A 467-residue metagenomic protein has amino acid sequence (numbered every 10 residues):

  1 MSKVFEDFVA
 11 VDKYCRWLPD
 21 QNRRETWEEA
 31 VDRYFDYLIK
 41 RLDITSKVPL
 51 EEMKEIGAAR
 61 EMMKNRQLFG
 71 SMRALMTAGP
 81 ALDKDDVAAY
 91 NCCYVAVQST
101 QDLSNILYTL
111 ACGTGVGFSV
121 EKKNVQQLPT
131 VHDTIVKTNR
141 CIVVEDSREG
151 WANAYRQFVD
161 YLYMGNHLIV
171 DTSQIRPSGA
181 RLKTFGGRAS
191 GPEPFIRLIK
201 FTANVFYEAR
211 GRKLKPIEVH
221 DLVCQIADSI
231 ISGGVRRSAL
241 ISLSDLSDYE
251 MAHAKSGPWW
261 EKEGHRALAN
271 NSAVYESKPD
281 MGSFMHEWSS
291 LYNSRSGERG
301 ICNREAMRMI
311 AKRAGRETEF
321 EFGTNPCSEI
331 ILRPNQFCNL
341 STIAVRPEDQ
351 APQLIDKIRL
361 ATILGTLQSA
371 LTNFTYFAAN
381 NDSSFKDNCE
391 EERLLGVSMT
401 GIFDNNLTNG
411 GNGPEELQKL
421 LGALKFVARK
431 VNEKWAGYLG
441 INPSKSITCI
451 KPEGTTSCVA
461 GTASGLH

Functional and structural regions predicted by a protein language model:
M1-H467: Extended catalytic cores of very large enzyme megasubunits
